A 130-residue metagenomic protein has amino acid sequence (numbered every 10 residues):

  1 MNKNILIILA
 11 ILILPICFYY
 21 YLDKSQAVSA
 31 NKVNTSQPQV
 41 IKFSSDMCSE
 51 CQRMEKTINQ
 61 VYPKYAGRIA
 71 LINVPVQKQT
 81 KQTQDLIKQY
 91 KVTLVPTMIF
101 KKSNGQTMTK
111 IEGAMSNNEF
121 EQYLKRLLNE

Functional and structural regions predicted by a protein language model:
M1-A27, E130: N-terminal targeting signals for export/organelle localization
D23-P38: A short beta-strand-turn-helix
S36-Q39, F43-M47, L94: Short pre-active-site segment immediately N-terminal to redox-active cysteine/selenocysteine motifs in thiol-based
F43, A66-Q82: Thiol-based oxidoreductase modules, predominantly thioredoxin-like and allied folds used for disulfide exchange
Q52-Y65: Typically the conserved alpha-helix immediately C-terminal to a functionally engaged Cys/Sec in thioredoxin-like
Y90-I99: Structural micro-motif
I99-E130: Non-catalytic, surface beta->alpha helical segment in thiol-disulfide oxidoreductase systems
